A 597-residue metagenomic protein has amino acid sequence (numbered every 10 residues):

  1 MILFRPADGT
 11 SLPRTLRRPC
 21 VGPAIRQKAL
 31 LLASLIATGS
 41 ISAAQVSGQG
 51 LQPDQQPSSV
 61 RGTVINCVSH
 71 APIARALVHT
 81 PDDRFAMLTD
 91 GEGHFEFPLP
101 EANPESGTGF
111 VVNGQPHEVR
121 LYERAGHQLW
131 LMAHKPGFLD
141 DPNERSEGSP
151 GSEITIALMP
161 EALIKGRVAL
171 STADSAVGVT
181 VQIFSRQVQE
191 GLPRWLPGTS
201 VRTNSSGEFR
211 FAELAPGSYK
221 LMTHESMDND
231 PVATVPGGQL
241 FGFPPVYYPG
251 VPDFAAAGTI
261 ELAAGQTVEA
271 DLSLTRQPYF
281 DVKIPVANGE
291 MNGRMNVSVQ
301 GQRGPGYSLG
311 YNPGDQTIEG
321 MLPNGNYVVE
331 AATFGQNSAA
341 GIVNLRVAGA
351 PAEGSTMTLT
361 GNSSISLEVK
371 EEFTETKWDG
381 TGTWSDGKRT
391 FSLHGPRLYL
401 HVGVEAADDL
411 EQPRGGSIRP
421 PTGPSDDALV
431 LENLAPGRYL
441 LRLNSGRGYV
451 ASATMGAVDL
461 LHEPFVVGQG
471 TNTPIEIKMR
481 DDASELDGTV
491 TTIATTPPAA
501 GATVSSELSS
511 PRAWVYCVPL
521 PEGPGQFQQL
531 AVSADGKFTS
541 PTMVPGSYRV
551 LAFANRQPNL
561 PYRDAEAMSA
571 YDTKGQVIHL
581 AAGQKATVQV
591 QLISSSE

Functional and structural regions predicted by a protein language model:
M1-R26: N-terminal secretory signal peptides that target proteins for export/translocation
I2-F4, L32, I36-A37, I41-E597: Long luminal/extracellular ectodomains of secretory-pathway precursor proteins
